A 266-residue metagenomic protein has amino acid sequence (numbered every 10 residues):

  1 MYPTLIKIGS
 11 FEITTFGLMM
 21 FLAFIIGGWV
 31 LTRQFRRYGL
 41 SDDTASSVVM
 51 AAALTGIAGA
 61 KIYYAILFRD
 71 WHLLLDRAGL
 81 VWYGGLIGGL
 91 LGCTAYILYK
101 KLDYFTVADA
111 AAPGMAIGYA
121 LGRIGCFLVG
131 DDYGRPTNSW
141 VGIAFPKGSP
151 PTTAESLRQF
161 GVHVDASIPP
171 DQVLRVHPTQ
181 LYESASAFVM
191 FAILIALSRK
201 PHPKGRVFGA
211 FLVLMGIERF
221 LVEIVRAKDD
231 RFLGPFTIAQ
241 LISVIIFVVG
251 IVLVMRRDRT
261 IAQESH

Functional and structural regions predicted by a protein language model:
M1-H266: Hydrophobic, membrane-interfacing alpha helices
